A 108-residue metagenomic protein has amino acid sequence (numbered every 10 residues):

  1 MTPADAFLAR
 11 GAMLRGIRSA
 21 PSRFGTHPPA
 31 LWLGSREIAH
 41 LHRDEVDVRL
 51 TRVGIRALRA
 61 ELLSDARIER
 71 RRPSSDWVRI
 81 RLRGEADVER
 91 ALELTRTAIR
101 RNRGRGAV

Functional and structural regions predicted by a protein language model:
M1-V108: Charge-dense, helix-prone N-terminal extensions
